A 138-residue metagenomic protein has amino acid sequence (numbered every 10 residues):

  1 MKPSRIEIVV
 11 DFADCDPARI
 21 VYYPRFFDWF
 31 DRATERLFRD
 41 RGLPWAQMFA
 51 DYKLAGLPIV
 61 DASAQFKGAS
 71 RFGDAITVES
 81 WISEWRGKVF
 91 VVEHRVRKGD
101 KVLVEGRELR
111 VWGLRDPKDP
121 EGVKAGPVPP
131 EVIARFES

Functional and structural regions predicted by a protein language model:
M1-I59, R115-S138: Hot-dog-fold acyl-thioester-processing enzymes
I6, F66, R71-A75, S83-S138: HotDog/MaoC-like acyl-thioester-processing domains
L37-T77, W81-E84, E105, V111: Hydrophobic beta-strand-centered segment that forms part of the acyl-chain substrate-binding groove
